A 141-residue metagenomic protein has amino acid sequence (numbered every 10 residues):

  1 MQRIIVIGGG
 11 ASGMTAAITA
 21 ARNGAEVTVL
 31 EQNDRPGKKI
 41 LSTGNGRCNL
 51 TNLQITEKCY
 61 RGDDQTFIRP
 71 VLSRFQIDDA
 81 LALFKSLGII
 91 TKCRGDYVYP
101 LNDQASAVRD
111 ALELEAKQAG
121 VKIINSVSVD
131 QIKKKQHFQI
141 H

Functional and structural regions predicted by a protein language model:
Q2-V29: N-terminal Rossmann-like FAD-binding beta1-loop-alpha1 element of flavoenzymes
G13-T15, P36-K39: Short N-terminal binding/cap micro-motifs at the start of the first secondary-structure element
N45-G95: Glycine-rich active-site loop/strand segments that organize a redox cofactor
I68-D78, G95-L114, I124: Short beta-strand to alpha-helix junction loop
N125-F138: A conserved short coil-to-beta-strand element within the FAD-binding core of flavoproteins
